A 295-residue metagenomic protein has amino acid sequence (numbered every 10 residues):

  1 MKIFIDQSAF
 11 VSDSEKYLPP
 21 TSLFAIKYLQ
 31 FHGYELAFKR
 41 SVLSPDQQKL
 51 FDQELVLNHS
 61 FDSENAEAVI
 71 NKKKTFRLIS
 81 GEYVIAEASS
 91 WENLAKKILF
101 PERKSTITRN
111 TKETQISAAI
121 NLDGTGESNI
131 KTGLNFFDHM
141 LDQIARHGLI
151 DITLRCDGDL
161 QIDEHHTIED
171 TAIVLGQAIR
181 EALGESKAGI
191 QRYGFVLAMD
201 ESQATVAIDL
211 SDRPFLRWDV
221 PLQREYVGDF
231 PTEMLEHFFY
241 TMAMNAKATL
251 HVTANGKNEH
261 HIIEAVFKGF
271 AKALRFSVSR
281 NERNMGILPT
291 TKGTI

Functional and structural regions predicted by a protein language model:
M1-S12: Asp-based phosphoryl-transfer active-site loop
V11-G33: Short, acidic loop-to-helix structural element flanking the phosphoryl-transfer center in phosphate-processing enzymes
G33-Y34, K247: Short phosphate-binding/catalytic loops that engage adenosine nucleotides
E35-S41: Short internal beta-strands
D46-F61: Structural recognition of alpha->loop->beta junctions
L57-V84: Short, well-ordered secondary-structure micro-motifs within conserved domains or adaptor modules
H59-S63, Y83-E102: Short, structured interface segments
E92-I295: Polyanion-binding surfaces on beta-sheet-dominated domains and ring/shell assemblies
